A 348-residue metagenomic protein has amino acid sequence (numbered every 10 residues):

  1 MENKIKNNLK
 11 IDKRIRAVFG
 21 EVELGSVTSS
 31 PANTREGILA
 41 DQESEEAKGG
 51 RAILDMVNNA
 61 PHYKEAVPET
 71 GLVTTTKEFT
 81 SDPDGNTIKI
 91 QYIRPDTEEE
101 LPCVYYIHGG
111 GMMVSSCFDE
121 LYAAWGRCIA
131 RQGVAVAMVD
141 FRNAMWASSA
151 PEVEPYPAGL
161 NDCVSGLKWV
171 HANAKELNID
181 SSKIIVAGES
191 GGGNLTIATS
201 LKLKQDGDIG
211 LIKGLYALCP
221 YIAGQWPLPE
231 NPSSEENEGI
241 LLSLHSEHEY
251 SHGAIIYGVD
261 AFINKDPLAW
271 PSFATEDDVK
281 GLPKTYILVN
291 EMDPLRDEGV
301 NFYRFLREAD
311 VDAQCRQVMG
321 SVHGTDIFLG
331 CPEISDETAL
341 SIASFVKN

Functional and structural regions predicted by a protein language model:
E2-Q42, E46, H62-A66, V73-N348: Alpha/beta-hydrolase superfamily serine-hydrolase fold, recognizing
G50, V57-P61: A detector of tandem-repeat and repeat-rich interaction/domain scaffolds
